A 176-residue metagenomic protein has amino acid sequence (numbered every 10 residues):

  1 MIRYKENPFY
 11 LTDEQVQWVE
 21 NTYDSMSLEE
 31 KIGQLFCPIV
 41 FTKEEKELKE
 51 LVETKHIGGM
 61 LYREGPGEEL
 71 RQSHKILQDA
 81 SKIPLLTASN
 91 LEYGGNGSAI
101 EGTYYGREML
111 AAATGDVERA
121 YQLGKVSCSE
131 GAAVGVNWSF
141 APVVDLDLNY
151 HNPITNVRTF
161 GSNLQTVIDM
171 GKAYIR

Functional and structural regions predicted by a protein language model:
M1-H56: Preference for extracellular/luminal or secreted protein segments
F41-M170: Enzymes and membrane/adaptor proteins characterized by extended Gly/Ser/Thr/Asp/Glu-rich, aromatic-dotted
A173-R176: Substrate-binding cleft of carbohydrate-active enzyme catalytic domains
